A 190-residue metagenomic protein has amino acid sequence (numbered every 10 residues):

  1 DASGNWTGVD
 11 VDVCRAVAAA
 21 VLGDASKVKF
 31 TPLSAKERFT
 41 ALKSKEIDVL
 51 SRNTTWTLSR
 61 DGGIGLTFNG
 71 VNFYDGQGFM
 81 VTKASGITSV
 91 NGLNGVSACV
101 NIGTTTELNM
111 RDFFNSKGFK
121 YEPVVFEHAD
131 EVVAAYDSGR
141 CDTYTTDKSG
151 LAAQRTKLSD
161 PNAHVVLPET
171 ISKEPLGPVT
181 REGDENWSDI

Functional and structural regions predicted by a protein language model:
D1-A2, G62-G63, N91-G92, A135 (+1 more regions): Short acidic, glycine/proline-rich loop/turn micro-motifs
A2-T7, V28, R38, G95-V100 (+2 more regions): Second-shell loop/turn segments in exported
G4-V21, T54-L58, D75-E131, K148-G150 (+1 more regions): Bilobed "Venus flytrap"/periplasmic-binding protein-like clamshell domains and structurally analogous long
T7-G8, D48, A135: Short beta-strand/strand-turn micro-motif
R15, A19, G23, K27-G92 (+1 more regions): Acidic, polar ligand-binding/catalytic clefts
E37, S51-G63, N109-S116, D137-S172: A ligand-binding cleft/hinge motif common to bilobed small-molecule-binding domains
N72-K83, K148-S149, R155-I190: Periplasmic-binding protein-like
